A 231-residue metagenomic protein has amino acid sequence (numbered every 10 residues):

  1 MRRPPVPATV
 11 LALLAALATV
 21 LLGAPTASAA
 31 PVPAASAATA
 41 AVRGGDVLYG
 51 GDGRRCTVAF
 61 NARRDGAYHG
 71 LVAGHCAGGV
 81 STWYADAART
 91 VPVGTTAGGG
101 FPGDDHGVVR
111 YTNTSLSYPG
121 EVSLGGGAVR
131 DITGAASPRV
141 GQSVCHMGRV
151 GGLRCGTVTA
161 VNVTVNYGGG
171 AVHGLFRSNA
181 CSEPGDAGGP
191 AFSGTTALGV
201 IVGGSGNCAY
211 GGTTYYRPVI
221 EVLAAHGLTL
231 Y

Functional and structural regions predicted by a protein language model:
M1-P31: Secretory targeting and sorting signals
A37-T133, M147, V163-Y231: Catalytic histidine site
A136-R139: Residue-level recognition of short, solvent-exposed, well-ordered loop/turn junctions that link secondary-structure
R149-G151: Alpha-helical transmembrane segments of helical membrane proteins, especially in multi-pass transport, channel
R154-V163: Short beta-strand-centered aromatic/proline hotspots
